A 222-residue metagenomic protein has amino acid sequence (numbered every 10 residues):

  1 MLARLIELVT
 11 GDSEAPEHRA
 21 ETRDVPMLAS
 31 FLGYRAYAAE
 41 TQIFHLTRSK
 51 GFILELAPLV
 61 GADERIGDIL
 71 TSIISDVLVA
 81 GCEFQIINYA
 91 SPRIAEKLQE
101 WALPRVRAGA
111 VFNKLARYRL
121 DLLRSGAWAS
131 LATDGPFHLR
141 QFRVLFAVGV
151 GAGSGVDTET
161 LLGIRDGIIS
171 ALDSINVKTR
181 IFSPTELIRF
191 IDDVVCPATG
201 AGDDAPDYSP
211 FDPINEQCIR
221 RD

Functional and structural regions predicted by a protein language model:
M1-D222: Extended, folded cores of ATP/NTP-driven motor/assembly subunits in large transport and secretion machines
